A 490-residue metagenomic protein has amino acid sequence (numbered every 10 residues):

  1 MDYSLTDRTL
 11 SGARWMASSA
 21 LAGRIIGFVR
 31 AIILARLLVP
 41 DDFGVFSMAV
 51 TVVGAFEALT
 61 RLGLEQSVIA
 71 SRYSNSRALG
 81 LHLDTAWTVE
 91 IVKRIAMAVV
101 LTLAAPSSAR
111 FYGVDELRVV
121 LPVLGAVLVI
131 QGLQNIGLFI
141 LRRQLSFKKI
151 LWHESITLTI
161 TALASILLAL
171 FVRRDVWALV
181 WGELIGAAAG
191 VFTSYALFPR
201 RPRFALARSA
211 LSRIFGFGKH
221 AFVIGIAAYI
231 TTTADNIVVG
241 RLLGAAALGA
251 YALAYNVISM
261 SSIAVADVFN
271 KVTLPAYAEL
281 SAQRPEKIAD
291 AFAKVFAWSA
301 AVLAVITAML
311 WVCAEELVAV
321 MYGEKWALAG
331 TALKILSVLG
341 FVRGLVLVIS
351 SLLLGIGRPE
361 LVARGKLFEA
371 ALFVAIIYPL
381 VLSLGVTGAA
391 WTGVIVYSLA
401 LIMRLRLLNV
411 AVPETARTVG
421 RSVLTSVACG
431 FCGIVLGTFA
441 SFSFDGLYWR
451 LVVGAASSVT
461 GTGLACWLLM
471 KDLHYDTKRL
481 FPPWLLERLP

Functional and structural regions predicted by a protein language model:
M1-T9, K148, V176, F192-T232 (+4 more regions): Interhelical loop/hinge segments that connect adjacent transmembrane helices in multipass membrane
D2-Y3, V423, G437-P490: Membrane-proximal transmembrane or re-entrant/amphipathic helices at the cytosolic face
L10, A70, I130-E154, W177 (+3 more regions): Membrane-interface junctions at transmembrane-helix termini in multi-pass inner-membrane proteins
G12-G27, T157, T161, L179-G190 (+6 more regions): Transmembrane helical elements of multi-pass membrane transporters/channels
I32, D42-T60, T88, V92 (+8 more regions): Alpha-helical transmembrane segments of polytopic membrane transporters and translocases
T60-R77, R142-R143, A254, I258-A300 (+1 more regions): Helix-loop junctions and terminal segments of transmembrane helices in multi-pass membrane transport/translocation
Q66, T88-G113, L163, A289-G344 (+3 more regions): Alpha-helical transmembrane segments of multi-pass membrane transport and lipid-handling proteins
R118-G125, L151-R200, G216-F217, I224 (+6 more regions): Hydrophobic alpha-helical transmembrane segments
